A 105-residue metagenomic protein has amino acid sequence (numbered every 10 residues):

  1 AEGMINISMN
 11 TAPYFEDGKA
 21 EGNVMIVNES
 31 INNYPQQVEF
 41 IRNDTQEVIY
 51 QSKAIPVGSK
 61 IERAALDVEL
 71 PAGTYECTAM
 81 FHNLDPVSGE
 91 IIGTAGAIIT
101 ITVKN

Functional and structural regions predicted by a protein language model:
A1-E39, P86-N105: Primarily secretory-pathway and cell-envelope proteins
D44-Q46, D85-V87: Solvent-exposed strand-loop boundary residues in beta-sheet-rich modules
T45-K53: Surface-exposed loop/edge segments in extracytoplasmic proteins
K53-K60: Short proline/glycine- and polar residue-rich coil/turn motifs
A54, A65, T100-T102: Generic structural detector for well-ordered beta-strands
K60-V68: Exposed aromatic-hydrophobic patches
P71-Y75: A glycine-anchored, Pro-Gly-centered beta-turn/N-cap motif
M80-L84: Beta-strand-rich extracellular modules
